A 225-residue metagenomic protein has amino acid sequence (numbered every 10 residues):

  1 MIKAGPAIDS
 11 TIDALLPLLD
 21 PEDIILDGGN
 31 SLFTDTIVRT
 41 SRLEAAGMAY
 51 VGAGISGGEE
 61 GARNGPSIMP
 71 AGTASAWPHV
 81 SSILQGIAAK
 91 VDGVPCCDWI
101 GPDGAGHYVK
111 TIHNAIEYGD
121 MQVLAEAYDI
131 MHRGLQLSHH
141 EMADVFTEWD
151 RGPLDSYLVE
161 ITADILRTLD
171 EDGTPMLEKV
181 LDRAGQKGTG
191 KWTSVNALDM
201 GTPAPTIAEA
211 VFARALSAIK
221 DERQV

Functional and structural regions predicted by a protein language model:
I2: Conserved NAD(P)H cofactor-binding loop of Rossmann-fold oxidoreductase domains
A7-D13, L26, L32-D144, R151-K179 (+1 more regions): Rossmann-fold dinucleotide-binding core
N114-Y118, W149, A184, A197-L198: Generic amphipathic alpha-helical segments used as scaffolds and interaction surfaces in large, multi-domain proteins
E141-T147, I207-F212: Beta-strand segments within the central parallel beta-sheet cores of soluble alpha/beta enzyme folds
L177-V225: A conserved active-site cap/scaffold subdomain adjacent to cofactor or substrate pockets
